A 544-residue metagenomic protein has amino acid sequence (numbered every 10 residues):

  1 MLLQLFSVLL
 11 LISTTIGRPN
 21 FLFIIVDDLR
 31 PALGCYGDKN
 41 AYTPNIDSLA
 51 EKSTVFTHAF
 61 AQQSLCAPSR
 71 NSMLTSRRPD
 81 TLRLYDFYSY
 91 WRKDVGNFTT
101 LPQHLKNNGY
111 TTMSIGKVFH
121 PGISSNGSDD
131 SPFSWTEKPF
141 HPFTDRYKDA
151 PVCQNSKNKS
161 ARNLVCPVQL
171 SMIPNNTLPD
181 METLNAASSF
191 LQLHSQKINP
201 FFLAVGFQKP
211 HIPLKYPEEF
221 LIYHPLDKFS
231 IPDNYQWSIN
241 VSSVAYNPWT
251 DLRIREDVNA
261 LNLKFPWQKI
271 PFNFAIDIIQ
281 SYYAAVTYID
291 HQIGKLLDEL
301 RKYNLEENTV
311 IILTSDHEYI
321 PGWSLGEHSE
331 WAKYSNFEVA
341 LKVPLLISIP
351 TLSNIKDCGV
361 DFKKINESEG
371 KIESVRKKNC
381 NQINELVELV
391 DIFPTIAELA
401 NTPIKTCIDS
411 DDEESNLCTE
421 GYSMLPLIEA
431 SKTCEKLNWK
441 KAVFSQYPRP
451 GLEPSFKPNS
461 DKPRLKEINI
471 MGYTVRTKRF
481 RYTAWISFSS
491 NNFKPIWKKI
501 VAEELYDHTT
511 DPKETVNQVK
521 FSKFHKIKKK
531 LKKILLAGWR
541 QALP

Functional and structural regions predicted by a protein language model:
L2-G17: Cleavable N-terminal signal peptides of Sec/SRP-targeted secreted and luminal proteins
T14-W497, A502, P512-K533, A537: Formylglycine-dependent sulfatase
L505-Y506: Short hydrophobic beta-strand that contains or immediately precedes a catalytic carboxylate
L536-P544: C-terminal "closing" transmembrane helix and its immediate cytosolic amphipathic cap in multi-pass membrane proteins
